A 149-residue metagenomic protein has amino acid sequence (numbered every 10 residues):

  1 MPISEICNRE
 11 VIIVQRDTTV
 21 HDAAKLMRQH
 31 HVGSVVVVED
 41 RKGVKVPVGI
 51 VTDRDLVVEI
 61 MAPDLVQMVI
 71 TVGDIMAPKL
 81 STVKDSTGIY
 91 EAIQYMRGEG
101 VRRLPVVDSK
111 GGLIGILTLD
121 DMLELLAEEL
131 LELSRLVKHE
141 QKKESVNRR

Functional and structural regions predicted by a protein language model:
M1-R9, V48-T82, G88-R97, T118-R149: Tandem CBS (Bateman) regulatory domains
I12, S81, G111: Glycine-/small-residue-rich active-site loops that bind phosphorylated ligands and cofactors
V14-V32, V37-E39, V83-G100, V107 (+1 more regions): The conserved cystathionine-beta-synthase
M27-H30, V35-D55, M96, L104-D120: A glycine-centered beta-loop-beta connector
